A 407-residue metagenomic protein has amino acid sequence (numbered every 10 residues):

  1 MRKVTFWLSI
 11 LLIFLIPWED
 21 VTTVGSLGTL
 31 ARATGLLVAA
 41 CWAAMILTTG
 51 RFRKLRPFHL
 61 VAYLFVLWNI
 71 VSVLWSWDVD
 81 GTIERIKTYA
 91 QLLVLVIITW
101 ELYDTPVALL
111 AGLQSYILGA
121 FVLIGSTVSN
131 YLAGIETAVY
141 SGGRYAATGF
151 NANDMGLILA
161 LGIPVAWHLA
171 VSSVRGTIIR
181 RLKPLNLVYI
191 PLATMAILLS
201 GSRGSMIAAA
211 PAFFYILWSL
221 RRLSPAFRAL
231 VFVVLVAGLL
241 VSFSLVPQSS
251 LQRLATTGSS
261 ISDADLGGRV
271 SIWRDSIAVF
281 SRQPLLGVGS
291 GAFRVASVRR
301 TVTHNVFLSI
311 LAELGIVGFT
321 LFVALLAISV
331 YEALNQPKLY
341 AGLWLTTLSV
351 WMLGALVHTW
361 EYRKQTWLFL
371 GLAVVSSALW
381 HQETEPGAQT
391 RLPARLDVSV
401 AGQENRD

Functional and structural regions predicted by a protein language model:
M1-V71, D80-E84, D104-Q114, L169-P184 (+4 more regions): Transmembrane signal-anchor hairpin modules in multi-pass inner-membrane enzymes, especially those that act on
F14-S26, L314, G342-Q382: Membrane helix-loop boundary segments at the extracytoplasmic
P17, V38-A39, I70-V71, V94 (+9 more regions): Alpha-helical transmembrane segments of multi-pass inner-membrane proteins
T22-G25, L74-E84, L198-L199, L356-E361: Membrane-interface helix caps and helix-loop-helix hairpins in membrane proteins
G25-T34, E84-R85, A147-L159, G204-S205 (+2 more regions): Membrane-interface micro-motifs in multi-pass membrane enzymes
S129-L132, M195, L199-S200, L220-S260 (+2 more regions): A membrane-periplasm/extracellular boundary helix in multi-pass inner-membrane enzymes that assemble envelope glycans
I135-G142, A146, T257-L314: Long extracytoplasmic/lumenal interhelical loops at the membrane interface of multi-pass membrane proteins
T194-A196, G201, Q283-A292, R299-A333 (+1 more regions): A conserved mid-to-late transmembrane alpha helix and its immediate loop/hinge that forms the functional core
